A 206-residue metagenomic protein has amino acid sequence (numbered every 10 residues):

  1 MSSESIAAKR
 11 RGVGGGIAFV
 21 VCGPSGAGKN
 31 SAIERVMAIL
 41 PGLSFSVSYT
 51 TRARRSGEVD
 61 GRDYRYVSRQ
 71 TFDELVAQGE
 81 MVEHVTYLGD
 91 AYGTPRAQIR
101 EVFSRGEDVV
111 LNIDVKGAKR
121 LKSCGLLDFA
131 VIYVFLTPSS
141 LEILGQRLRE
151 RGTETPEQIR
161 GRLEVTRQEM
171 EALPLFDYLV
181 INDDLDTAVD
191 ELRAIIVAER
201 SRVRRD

Functional and structural regions predicted by a protein language model:
S2-A8, T153-E154, Q168-D206: NTP-dependent small-molecule kinase module
A8-G16: Phosphate-binding P-loop
A18-V20: Short hydrophobic/aromatic beta-strand immediately N-terminal to the Walker A/P-loop
C22-P24: P-loop (Walker A) phosphate-binding loop of NTP-binding proteins
A27: ATP-binding Walker
N30-E80: N-terminal phosphate/diphosphate-binding loop that engages ATP/GTP or pyrophosphate donors across diverse enzyme folds
P41, L127-I132, P174-F176: Short glycine-/polar-rich loops that comprise or flank the Walker A/P-loop and associated switch/sensor motifs
T71-E80, T94-R151, I196: ATP-dependent NMP and nucleoside kinases share a basic, alpha-helical "lid"
